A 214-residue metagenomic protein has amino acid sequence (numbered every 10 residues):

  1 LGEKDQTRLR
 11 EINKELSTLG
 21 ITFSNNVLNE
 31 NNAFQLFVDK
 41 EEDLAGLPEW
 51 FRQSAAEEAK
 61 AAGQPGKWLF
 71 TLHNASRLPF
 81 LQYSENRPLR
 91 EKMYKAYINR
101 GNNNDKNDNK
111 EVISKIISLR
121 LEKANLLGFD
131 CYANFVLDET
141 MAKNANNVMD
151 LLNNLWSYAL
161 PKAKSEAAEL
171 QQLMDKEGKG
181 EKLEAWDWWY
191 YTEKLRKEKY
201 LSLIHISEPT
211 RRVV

Functional and structural regions predicted by a protein language model:
L1-K143, N154, Y158, K162-A163: His/Asp/Glu-rich acidic catalytic environments and adjacent acidic regulatory segments
Q53, N146-L151, W186-E198, V213: Short alpha-helical interface patches
R77-P88, A167-R196: Conserved oxyanion/phosphate-binding beta-strand-loop segments in alpha/beta enzyme cores
E91-G101, W188-L203: Residues forming anionic-ligand binding surfaces in small-molecule and nucleic-acid pockets of primarily soluble enzymes
N147-E166, L170-L173: Extended, domain-scale alpha-helical bundle/helix-rich regions
I204-V214: Single conserved hydrophobic/aromatic residue that forms the stacking wall/gate of nucleotide- or nucleobase-binding
